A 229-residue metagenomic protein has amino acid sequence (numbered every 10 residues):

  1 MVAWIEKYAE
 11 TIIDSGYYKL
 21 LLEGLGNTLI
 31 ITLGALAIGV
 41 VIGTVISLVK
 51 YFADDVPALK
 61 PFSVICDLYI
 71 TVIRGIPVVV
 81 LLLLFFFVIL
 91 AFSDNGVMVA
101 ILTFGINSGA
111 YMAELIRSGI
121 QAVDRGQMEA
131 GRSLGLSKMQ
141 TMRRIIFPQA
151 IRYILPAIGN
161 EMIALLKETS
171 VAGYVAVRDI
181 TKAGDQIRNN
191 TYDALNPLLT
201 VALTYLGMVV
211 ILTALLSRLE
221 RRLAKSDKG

Functional and structural regions predicted by a protein language model:
M1-G229: Transmembrane alpha-helices and adjacent helix-loop boundaries
